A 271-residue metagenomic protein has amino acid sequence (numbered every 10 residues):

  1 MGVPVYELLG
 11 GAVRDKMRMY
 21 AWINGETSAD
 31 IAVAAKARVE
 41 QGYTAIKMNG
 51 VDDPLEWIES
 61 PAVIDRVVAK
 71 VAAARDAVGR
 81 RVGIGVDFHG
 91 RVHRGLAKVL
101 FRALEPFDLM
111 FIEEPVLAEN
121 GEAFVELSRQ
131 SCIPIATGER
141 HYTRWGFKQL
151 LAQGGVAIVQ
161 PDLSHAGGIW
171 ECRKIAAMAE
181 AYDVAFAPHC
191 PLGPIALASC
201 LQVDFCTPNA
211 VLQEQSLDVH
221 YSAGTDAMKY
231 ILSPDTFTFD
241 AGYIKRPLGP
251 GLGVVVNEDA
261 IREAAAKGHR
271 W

Functional and structural regions predicted by a protein language model:
M1-G85, R91, G95-K98, R102-P106 (+1 more regions): N-terminal capping/lid subdomain adjacent to the active-site entrance of alpha/beta enzymes
G2, I46, D87, I112 (+4 more regions): Conserved, mostly hydrophobic/aromatic
V3-V13, I112, V211-A223: Short alpha-helical "patches" and their helix-cap loops
D15-I23, T44-M48, V82-F88, I112-E113 (+4 more regions): Hydrophobic faces of well-ordered beta-strands that scaffold small-molecule active sites in alpha/beta enzyme cores
D53-I64, V86-L96, E113-N120, Y142-R144 (+2 more regions): Short, small-residue-enriched loops and turns at beta-alpha junctions that line or gate enzyme active sites
V82-G138: Acidic, glycine-rich loop-and-beta core segments that form the ion-binding/anion-interacting portion of active sites
D108, E119-Y243: Shared catalytic-loop signature of beta/alpha-barrel
